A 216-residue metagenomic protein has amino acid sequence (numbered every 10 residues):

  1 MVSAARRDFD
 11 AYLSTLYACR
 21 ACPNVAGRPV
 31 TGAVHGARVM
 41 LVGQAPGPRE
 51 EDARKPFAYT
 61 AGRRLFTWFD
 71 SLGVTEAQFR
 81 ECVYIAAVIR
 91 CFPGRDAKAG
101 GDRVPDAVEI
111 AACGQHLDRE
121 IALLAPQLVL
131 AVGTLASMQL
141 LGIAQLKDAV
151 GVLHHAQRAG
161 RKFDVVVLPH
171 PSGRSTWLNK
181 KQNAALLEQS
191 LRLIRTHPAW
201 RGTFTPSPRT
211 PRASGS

Functional and structural regions predicted by a protein language model:
V2-P206: A polyanion-binding, active-site-adjacent surface
S216: Acidic, Mg2+-coordinating catalytic module of metal-dependent nucleases/exonucleases that use a two-metal-ion mechanism
